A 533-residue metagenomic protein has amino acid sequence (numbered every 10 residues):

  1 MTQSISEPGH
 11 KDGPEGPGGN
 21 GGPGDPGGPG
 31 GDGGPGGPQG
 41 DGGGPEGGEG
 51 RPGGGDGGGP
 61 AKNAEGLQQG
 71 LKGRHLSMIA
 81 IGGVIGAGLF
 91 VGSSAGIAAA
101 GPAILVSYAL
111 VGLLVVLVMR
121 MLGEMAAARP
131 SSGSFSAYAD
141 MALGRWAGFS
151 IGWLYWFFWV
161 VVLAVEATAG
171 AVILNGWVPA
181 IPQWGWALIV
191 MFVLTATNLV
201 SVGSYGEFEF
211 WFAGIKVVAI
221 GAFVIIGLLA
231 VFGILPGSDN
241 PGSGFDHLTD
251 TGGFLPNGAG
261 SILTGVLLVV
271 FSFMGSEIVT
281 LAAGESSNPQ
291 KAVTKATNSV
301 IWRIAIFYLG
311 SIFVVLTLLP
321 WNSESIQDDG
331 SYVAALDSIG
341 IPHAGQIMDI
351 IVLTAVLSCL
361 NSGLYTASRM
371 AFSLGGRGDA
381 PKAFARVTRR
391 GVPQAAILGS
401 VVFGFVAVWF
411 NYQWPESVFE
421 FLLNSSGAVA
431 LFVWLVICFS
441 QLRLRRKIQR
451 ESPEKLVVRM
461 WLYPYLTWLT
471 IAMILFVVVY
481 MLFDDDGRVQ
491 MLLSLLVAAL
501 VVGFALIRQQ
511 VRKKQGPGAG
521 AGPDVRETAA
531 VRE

Functional and structural regions predicted by a protein language model:
M1-D25, P29-G92, A98-A103, V116-R120 (+6 more regions): Membrane-interface "cap" regions at the ends of multi-pass membrane proteins
S4-E7, K62-L67, I104-L105, A109 (+2 more regions): Helix-loop-helix junctions that connect adjacent transmembrane segments in multi-pass membrane transporters
P26, W184-S243, T297-I301, L423-V436 (+2 more regions): Membrane-interface loop-to-helix entry segments
Q68, I81, V91-W186, V190 (+2 more regions): Extracellular loop-to-transmembrane helix junctions
F90, S131, L154-T168, F273-S286 (+4 more regions): Membrane-helix boundary/coupling elements in multi-pass transport proteins
A137-A139, G144, N175-G176, G265 (+2 more regions): TM-loop-TM module centered on a large, flexible mid-protein loop between adjacent transmembrane helices in multi-pass
W211-F212, A383-G391, W434-D486: C-terminal membrane-solvent junction of multi-pass transporters and transport-like membrane proteins
V231, F421, S425-V433, L462-E533: A generic transmembrane alpha-helix motif of multi-pass inner-membrane proteins
